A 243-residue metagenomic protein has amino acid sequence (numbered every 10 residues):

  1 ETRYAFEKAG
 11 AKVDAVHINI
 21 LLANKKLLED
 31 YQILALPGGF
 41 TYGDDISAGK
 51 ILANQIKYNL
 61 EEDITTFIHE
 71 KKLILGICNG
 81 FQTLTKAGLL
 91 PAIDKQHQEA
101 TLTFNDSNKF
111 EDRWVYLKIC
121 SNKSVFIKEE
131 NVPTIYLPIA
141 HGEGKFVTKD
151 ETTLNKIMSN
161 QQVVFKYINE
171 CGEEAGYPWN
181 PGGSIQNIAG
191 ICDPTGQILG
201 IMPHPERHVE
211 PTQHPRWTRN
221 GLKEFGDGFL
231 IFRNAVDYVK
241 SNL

Functional and structural regions predicted by a protein language model:
E1-H97, T103-E111, K118, K149-M158 (+3 more regions): N-terminal beta1-alpha1 cap of cysteine-dependent amidohydrolase-like domains
V13-A15, I74, L137, G190 (+1 more regions): Conserved beta-strand scaffold positions in the cores of enzyme catalytic domains, especially in NTP/NDP-utilizing
T41-G43, Q82, K123-F126, E143-V147 (+3 more regions): Short, acidic Gly/Pro/Ser/Thr-rich loop/turn segments
I77, A140, P203: Single, functionally critical "micro-switch" positions that shape active/binding sites and transmembrane helices
W114-Y116, Q197-I198: Structural motif
K118-T195: Catalytic beta-strand/loop cores that center a nucleophilic Ser/Cys/Thr and support acyl-enzyme chemistry
T134, I188-W217: A glycine-centered loop/beta-turn motif at secondary-structure junctions
